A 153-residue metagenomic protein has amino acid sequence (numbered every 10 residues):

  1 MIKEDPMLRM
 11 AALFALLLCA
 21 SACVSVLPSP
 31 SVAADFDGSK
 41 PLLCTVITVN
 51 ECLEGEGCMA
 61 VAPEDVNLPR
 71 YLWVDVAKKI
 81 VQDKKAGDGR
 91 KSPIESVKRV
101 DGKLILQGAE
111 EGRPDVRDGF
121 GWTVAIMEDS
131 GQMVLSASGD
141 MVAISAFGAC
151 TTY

Functional and structural regions predicted by a protein language model:
M1-P6: Short, Lys/Arg-enriched N-terminal segments with co-localized hydrophobic residues within the first ~10-30 amino acids
L13-V26: Bacterial N-terminal signal peptides
P28-A34: Boundary at the C-terminal end of the N-terminal hydrophobic targeting segment
G38-S39, L43-I80, R117-D118: Short, solvent-exposed loop/hinge segments that bridge or flank secondary-structure elements
V74-I80, V100-K103, T123-M133: Short, solvent-exposed coil/turn segments at beta-strand boundaries
K78-D118: Contiguous, well-ordered beta-strand patches that form the walls/edges of small beta-barrel/beta-sandwich domains
V134-A143: Short, exposed beta-strand-loop hairpins at the edges of beta-sheets in extracellular/periplasmic proteins
S145-T152: Short, low-complexity, Pro/Ser/Thr/Gly-rich segments in the mature regions of secreted, periplasmic
